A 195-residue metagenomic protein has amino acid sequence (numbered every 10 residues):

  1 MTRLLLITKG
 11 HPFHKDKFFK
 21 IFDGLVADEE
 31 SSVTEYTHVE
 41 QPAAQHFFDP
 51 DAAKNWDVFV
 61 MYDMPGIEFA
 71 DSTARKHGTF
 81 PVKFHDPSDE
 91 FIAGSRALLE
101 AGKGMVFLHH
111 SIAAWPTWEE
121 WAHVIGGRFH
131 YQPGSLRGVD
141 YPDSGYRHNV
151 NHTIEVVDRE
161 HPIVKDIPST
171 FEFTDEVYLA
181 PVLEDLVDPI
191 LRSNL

Functional and structural regions predicted by a protein language model:
M1-V58, P65: Aromatic-Pro/Gly-enriched surface loop or interdomain linker that acts as a lid/target-recognition segment
L5, V60, V106, D188-I190: Hydrophobic/aromatic beta-strand patches that form the interior of the parallel beta-sheet core in alpha/beta enzyme
T8, H109, S193: Short beta-strand/turn micro-motifs composed of small residues that flank or help shape donor/cofactor-binding pockets
H11-H14, H109-H110, Y178: Histidine-centered active-site/metal-ligand motif
F19-D23, I92-L99, L179: Short amphipathic alpha-helical segments and helix-helix/interface helices
D28-Y36, N55, G127, G134-L195: Catalytic beta-strand/loop cores that center a nucleophilic Ser/Cys/Thr and support acyl-enzyme chemistry
F47-P50, S88, S95, V177-A180: Short, flexible, glycine/charge-rich loop motifs used to bind or transfer phosphoryl groups or to couple energy/partner
G66-K165: A glycine-rich, often tryptophan-bearing local segment used as a flexible ligand/cofactor-contacting loop or short
